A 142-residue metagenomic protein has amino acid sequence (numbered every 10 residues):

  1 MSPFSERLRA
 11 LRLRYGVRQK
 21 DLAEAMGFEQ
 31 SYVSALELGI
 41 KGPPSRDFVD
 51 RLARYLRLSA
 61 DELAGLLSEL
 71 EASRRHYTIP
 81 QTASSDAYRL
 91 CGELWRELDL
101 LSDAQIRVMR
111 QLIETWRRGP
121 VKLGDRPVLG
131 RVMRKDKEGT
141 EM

Functional and structural regions predicted by a protein language model:
M1-R14, R107-V108, E141: A short, Lys/Arg-rich alpha-helix, primarily the initiator
L8, L22-A23, V33-L36: Conserved hydrophobic/aromatic packing and binding residues within compact polymer-binding modules
R9, K20, D50: Residues within the helices of the helix-turn-helix
R12, A23, A53: The alpha-helix within a helix-turn-helix
G27-P43, R51: Recognition helix of helix-turn-helix/homeodomain-like DNA-binding domains that insert into the DNA major groove
D47-G65, E71: DNA major-groove recognition helix of helix-turn-helix/homeodomain DNA-binding modules
E71-E141: Interfacial/linker helices and their anchor residues that mediate assembly or domain coupling
